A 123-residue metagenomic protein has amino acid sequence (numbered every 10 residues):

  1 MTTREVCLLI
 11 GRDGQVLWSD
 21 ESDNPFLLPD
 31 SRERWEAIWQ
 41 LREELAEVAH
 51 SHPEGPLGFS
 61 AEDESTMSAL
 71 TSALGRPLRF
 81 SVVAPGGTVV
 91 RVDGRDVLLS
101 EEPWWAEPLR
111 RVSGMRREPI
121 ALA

Functional and structural regions predicted by a protein language model:
M1-L45, P53-A123: Conserved beta-strand-loop surface patch within small alpha/beta domains used for substrate/adaptor or ligand engagement
V48: Cys-dependent condensing catalytic cores that perform Claisen condensation/acyl-transfer in fatty-acid/polyketide
